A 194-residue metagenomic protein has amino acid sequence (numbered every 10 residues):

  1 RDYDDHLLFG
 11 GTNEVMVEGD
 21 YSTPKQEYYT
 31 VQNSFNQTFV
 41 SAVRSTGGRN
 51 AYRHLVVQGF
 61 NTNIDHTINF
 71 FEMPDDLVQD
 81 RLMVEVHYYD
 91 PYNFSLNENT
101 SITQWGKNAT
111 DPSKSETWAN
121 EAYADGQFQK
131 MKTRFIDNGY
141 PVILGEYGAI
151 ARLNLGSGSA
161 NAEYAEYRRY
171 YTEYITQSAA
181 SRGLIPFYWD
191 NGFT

Functional and structural regions predicted by a protein language model:
D2-N120, Q129-A149, S181-R182: Active-site region of glycoside hydrolase catalytic domains
W118-T194: Substrate-binding cleft of secreted/luminal carbohydrate-active enzymes
